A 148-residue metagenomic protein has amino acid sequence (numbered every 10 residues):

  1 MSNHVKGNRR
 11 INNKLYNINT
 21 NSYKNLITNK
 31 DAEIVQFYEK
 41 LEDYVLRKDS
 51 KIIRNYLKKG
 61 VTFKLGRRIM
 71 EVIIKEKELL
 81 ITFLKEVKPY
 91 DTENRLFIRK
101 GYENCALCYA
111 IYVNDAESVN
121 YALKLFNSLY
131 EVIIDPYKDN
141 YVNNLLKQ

Functional and structural regions predicted by a protein language model:
M1-I11: Mixed-charge intrinsically disordered linker/loop segments at interdomain junctions
S2-H4, Y102-Q148: Well-ordered alpha/beta subsegment
I11-D31: A short, surface-exposed helix-loop junction/capping segment
T28, A32, V113-A116: Charge-dense, low-complexity intrinsically disordered segments
D31-K51: Amphipathic alpha-helical segments
I53-A110: Short, conserved beta-strand/beta-arch hydrophobic-aromatic motifs that form part of recognition grooves or interface
